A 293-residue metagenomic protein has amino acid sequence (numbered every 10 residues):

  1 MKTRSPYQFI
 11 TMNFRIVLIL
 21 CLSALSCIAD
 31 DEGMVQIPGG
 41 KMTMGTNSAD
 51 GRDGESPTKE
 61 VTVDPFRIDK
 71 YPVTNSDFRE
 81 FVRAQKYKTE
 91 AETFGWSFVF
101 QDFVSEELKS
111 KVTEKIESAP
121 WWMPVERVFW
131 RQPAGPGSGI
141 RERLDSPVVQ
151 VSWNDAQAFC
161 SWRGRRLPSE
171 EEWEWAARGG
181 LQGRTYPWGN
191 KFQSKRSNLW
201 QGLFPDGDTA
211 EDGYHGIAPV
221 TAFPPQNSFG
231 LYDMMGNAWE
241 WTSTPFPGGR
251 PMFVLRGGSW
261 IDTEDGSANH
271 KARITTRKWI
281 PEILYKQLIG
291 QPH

Functional and structural regions predicted by a protein language model:
M1-M12: N-terminal secretory signal peptides that target proteins for export/translocation
N13-I19: Sec-dependent signal peptide recognition, specifically the positively charged N-region followed immediately by
C21-I28: Hydrophobic h-region of N-terminal signal peptides that target proteins for export in Gram-negative bacteria
D30-Q36: GGW-centered surface loops in extracellular recognition modules
Q36-I37, T43, N47-S48, K88 (+2 more regions): Functional-site microenvironments in short loops/helix caps that host divalent-cation chemistry
T58-F66: A short N-terminal beta-strand-loop micro-motif at the entrance of redox/enzyme domains
K70, N75-V82, S152-A158, E174: Short, solvent-exposed alpha-helical surface patches in non-cytosolic proteins
I289-H293: Short, structured beta-strand segments at or near domain termini in extracellular proteins/domains
